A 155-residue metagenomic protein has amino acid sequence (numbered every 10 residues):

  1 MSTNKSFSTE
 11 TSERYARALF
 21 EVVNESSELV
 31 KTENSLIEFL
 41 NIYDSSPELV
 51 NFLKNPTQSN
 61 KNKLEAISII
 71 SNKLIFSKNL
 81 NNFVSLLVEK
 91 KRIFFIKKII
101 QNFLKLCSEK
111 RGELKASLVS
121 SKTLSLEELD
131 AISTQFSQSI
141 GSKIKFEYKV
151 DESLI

Functional and structural regions predicted by a protein language model:
M1-I155: Elongated, mostly alpha-helical coiled-coil "stalk/stator" tethers of large membrane protein machines
